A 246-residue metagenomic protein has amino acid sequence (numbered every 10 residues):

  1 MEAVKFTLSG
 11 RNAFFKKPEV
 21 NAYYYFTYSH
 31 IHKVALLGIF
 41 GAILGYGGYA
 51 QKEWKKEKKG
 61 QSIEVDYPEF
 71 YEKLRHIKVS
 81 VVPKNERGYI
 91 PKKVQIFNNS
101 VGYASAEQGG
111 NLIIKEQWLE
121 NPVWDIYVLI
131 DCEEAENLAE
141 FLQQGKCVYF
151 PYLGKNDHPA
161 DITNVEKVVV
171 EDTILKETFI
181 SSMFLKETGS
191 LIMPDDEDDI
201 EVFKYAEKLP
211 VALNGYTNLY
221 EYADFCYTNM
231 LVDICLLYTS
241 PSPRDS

Functional and structural regions predicted by a protein language model:
E2-Y49: N-terminal ordered "arm"
H30-L37, A42-E136: Extended, compositionally biased
L138-G145: Short amphipathic alpha-helices in soluble, non-transmembrane regions that often serve as interface/regulatory elements
K155-D172: Short proline/glycine- and acidic-rich turn/helix-capping motifs at secondary-structure junctions
E171-D195: Long, compositionally biased charged/polar accessory segments in the mid-to-C-terminal portions of proteins
K204-L219: A conserved acidic, glycine/proline-rich C-terminal tail/linker
Y238-D245: Conserved small/polar residues in nucleotide/adenosyl-binding loops
